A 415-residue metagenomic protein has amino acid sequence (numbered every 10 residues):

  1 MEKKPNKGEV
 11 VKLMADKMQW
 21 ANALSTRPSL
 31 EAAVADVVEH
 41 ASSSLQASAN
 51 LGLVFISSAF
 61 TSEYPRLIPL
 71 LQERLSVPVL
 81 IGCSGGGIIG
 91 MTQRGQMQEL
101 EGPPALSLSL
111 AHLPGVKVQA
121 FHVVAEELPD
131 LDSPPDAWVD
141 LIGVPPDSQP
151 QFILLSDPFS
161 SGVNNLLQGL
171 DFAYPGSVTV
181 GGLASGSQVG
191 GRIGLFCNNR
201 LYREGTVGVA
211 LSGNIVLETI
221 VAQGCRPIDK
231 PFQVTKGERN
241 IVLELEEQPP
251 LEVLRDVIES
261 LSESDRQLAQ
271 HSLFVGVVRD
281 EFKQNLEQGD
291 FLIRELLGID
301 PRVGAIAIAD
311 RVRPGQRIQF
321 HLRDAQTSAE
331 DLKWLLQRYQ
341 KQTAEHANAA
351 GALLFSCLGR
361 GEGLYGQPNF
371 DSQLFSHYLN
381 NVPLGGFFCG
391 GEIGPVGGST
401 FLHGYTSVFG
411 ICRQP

Functional and structural regions predicted by a protein language model:
K3-K4: Polybasic, lysine-rich low-complexity intrinsically disordered segments
V10-L51, S57-P65, L70-E73, P78 (+3 more regions): Small-residue-enriched flexible segments
